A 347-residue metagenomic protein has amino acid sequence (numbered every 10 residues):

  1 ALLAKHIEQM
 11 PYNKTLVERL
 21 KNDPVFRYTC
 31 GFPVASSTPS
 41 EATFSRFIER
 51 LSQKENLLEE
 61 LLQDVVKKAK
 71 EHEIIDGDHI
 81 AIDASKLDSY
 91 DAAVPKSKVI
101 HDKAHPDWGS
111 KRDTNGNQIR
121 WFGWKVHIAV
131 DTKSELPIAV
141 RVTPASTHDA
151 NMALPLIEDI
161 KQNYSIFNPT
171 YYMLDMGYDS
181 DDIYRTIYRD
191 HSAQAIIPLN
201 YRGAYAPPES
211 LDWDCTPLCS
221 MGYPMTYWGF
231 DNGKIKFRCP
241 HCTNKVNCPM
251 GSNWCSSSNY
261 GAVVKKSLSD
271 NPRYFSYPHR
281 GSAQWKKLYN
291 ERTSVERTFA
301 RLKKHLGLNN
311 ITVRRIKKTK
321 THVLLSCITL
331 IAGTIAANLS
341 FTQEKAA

Functional and structural regions predicted by a protein language model:
A1-E59, K317: Short, positively charged, Gly/Tyr-enriched micro-motifs that form contact patches at catalytic or ligand/partner
Y12, P24-Y28, L51-E55, A69 (+5 more regions): A generic secondary-structure signal for well-formed alpha-helical elements
E18, E41-S192, P198-Y201: Polybasic low-complexity intrinsically disordered regions
K21-V25, D131-E135, G307: Short connector loops/turns at beta-strand edges and beta->alpha or beta->beta junctions
D182-A300: Helix-centered, glycine/charged polyanion-binding patches within enzymatic domains that contact phosphate-containing
A283-A347: Basic, amphipathic alpha-helical segments enriched in Lys/Arg and hydrophobic/aromatic residues
